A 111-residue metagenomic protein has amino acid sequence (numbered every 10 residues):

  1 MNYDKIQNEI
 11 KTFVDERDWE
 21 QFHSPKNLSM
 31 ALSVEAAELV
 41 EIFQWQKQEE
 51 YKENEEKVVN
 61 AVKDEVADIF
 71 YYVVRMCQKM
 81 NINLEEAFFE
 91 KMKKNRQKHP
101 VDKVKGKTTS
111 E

Functional and structural regions predicted by a protein language model:
M1-V66, F70-E111: Flexible "arm" and connector segments at domain edges
